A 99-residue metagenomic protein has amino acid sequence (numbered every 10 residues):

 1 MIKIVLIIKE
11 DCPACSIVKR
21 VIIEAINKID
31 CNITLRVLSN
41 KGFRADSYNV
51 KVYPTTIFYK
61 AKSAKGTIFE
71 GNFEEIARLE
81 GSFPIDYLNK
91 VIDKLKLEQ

Functional and structural regions predicted by a protein language model:
M1-N27: Local sequence-structure signature of Cys/Sec-based thiol-disulfide redox active-site neighborhoods
I4-I7, V18, D30, S47 (+2 more regions): A structural signal for the main folded, soluble domain(s) of proteins
I7-K9, D30-R44: Thiol-based oxidoreductase modules, predominantly thioredoxin-like and allied folds used for disulfide exchange
K41-A45, P84-Y87: A short acidic, often aromatic-flanked loop/helix-cap motif at beta-alpha or helix-coil junctions that lines enzyme
Y48-K60: Structural micro-motif
F58-Q99: Non-catalytic, surface beta->alpha helical segment in thiol-disulfide oxidoreductase systems
